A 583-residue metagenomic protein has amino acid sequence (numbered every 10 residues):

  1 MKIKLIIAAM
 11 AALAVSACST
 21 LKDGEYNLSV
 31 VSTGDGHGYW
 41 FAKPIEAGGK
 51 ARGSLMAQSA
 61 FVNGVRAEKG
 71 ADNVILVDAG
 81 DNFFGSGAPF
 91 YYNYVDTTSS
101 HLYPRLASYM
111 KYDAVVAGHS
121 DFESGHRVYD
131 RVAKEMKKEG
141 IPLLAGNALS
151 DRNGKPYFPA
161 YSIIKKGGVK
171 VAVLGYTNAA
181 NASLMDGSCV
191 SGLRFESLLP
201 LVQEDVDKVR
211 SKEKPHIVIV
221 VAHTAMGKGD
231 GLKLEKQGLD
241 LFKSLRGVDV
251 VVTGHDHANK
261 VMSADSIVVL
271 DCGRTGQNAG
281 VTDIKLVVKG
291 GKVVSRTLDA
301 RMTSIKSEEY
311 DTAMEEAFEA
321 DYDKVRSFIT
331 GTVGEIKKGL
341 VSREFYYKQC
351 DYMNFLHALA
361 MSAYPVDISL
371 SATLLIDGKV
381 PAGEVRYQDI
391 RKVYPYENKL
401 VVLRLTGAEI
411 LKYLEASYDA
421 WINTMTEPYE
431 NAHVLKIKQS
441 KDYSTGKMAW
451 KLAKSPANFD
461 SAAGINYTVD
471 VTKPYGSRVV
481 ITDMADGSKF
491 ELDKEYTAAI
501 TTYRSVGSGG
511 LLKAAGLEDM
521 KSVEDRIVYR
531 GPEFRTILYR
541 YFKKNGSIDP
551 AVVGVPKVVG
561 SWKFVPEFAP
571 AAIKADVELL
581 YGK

Functional and structural regions predicted by a protein language model:
K2-A8: Sec-dependent signal peptide recognition, specifically the positively charged N-region followed immediately by
M10-S19: Hydrophobic h-region of N-terminal signal peptides that target proteins for export in Gram-negative bacteria
S19-E308, Y347-L359, S369, Y529: Acidic, metal/ion-coordinating pockets
L21-S29, T33, G38-G48, R52-G64 (+4 more regions): Catalytic centers of hydrolytic enzymes
